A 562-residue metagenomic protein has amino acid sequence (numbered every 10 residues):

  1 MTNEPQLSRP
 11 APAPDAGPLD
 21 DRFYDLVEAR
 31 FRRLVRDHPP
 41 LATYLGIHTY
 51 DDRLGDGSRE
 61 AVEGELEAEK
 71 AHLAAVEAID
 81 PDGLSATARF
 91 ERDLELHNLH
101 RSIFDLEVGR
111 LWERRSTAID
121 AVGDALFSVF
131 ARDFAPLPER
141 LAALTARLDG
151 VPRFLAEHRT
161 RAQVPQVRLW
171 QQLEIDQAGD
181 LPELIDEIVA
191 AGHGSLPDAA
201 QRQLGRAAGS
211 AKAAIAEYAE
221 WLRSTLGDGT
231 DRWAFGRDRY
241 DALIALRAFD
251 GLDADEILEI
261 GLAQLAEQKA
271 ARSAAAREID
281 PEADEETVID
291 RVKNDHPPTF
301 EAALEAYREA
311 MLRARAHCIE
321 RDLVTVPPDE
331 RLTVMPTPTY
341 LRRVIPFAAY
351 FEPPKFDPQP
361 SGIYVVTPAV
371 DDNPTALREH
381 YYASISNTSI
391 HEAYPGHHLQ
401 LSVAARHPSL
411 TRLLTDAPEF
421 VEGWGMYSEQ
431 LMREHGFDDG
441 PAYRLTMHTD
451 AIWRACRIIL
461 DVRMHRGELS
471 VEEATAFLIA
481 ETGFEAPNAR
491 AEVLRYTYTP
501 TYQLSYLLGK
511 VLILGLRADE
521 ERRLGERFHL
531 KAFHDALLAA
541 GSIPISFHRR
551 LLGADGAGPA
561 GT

Functional and structural regions predicted by a protein language model:
M1-T562: N-terminal maturation segment of proteins
